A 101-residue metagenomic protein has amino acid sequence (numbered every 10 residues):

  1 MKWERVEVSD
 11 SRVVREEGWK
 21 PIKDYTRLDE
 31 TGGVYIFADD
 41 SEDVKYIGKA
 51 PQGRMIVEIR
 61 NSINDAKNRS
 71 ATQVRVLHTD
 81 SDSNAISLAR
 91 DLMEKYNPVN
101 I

Functional and structural regions predicted by a protein language model:
M1-Q52, D82-D91: GIY-YIG nuclease catalytic motif and its immediate N-terminal context
T26, V34, A50-P98: Conserved short loop/helix modules at catalytic or binding sites in compact beta-alpha or helix-hairpin-helix contexts
